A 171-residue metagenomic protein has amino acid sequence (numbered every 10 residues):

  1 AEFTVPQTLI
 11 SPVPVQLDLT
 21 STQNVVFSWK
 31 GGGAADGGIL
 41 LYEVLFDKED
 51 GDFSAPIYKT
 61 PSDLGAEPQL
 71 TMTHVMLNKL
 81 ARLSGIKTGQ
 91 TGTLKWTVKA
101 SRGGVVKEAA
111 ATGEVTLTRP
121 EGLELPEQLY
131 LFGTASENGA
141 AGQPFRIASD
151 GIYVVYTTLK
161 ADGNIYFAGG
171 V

Functional and structural regions predicted by a protein language model:
A1-P14, V106-L123: Bacterial Sec-dependent N-terminal signal peptides
Q16-L19, G33, V155-D162: Extracellular and analogous surface-interaction loops
D18-G37: Conserved aromatic anchor
L41-L45, Y130-F132, Y166-A168: Beta-strand signatures of extracellular beta-sandwich domains
L41-T93: Recognizes extended acidic, P/S/T-rich segments that occur within or adjacent to Ig-like beta-sandwich modules
K48-D52, R102-G104, A135-E137, V171: Solvent-exposed strand-loop boundary residues in beta-sheet-rich modules
I86-E108: Beta-strand-rich modules
L123-D162, G170-V171: Aromatic-rich carbohydrate-binding modules that target alpha-glucans
